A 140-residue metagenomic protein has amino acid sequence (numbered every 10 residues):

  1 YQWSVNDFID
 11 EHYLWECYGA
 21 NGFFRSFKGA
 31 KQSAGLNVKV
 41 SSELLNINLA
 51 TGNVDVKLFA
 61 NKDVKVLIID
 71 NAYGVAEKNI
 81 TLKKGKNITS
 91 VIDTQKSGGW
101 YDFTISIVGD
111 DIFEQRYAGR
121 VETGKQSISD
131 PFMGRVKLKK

Functional and structural regions predicted by a protein language model:
Y1, C17, F27, V56 (+3 more regions): Generic structural hydrophobic/aromatic packing signal, biased to beta-strands
Y1-D10, D70-D102: Intrinsically disordered, low-complexity Pro/Gly/Ser/Thr-rich segments with frequent PxxP/GP/PP motifs and embedded
S4-K39, T94-K140: Terminal connector regions
C17, V38-V40, V56-L58, V66-I68 (+2 more regions): Hydrophobic beta-strand residues in large extracellular and virion-surface proteins
F24-R25, K65, Y73-I80, I112-Q115: Surface-exposed loop/edge segments in extracytoplasmic proteins
G29-D55: Extracellular ectodomain segments of secreted/surface proteins
N46-N71: Asparagine-centered strand-capping/turn motif at beta-strand->loop junctions
